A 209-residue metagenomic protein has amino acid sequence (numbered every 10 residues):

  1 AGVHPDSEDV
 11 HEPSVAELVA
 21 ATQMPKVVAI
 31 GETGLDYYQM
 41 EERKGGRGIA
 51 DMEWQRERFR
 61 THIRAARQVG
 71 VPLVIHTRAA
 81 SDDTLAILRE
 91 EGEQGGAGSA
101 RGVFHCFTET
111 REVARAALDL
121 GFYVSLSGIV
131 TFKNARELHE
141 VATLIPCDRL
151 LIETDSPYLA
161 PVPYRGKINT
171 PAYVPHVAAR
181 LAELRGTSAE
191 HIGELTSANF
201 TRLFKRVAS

Functional and structural regions predicted by a protein language model:
A1-P5: A short, structured active-site edge motif that brings together acidic residues
S7-L120, E140, I145, P163-A172 (+2 more regions): Divalent metal-binding pocket/active-site signature
Y38, F122-T187: Glycine-rich, positively charged active-site loop/lid region within alpha/beta enzyme cores that binds and organizes
A65, A172-S209: Mid-to-C-terminal alpha-helical segments outside catalytic/metal-binding sites
D82-D83, K133-N134, A198: Short secondary-structure capping/turn micro-motifs that flank functional sites
